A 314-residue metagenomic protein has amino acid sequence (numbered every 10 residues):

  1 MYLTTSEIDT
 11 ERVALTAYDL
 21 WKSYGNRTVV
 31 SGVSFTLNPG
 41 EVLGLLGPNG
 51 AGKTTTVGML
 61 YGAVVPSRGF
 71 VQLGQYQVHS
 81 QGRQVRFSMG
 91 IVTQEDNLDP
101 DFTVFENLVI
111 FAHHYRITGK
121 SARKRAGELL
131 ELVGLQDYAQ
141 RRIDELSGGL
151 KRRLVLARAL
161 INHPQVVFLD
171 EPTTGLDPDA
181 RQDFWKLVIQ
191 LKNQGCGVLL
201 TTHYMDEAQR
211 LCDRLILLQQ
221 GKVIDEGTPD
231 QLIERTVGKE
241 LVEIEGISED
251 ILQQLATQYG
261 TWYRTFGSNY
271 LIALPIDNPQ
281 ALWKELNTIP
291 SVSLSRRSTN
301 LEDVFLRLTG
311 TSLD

Functional and structural regions predicted by a protein language model:
G69-S80, Q84-V85: Conserved ABC transporter NBD signature motif
V109, H113, K120-Y138: Conserved ABC ATPase "signature" region
R142-L146: Conserved ABC ATPase signature
H163: Conserved catalytic motifs of ABC-family nucleotide-binding domains
V167-D170: Catalytic Walker B motif of ABC-type/P-loop ATPase nucleotide-binding domains
W185-P275: ABC transporter nucleotide-binding domain
